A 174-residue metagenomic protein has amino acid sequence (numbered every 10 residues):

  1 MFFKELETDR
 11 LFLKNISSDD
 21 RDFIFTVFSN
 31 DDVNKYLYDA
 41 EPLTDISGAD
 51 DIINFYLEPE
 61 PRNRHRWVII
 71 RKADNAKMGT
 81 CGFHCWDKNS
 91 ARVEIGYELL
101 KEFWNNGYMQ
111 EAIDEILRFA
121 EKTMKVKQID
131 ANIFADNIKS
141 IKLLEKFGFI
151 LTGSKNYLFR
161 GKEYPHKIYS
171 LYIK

Functional and structural regions predicted by a protein language model:
M1-K35, N54, V68-K174: Acyl-donor (CoA/ACP) binding surface of acyl/acetyltransferases
D32-F55: Conserved GNAT-fold acetyl-CoA-binding loop/helix
E41-D45, H65, D136: Short, conserved alpha-helical segments within structured domains
E58-N63: Short loop/turn motifs at secondary-structure junctions and domain boundaries
